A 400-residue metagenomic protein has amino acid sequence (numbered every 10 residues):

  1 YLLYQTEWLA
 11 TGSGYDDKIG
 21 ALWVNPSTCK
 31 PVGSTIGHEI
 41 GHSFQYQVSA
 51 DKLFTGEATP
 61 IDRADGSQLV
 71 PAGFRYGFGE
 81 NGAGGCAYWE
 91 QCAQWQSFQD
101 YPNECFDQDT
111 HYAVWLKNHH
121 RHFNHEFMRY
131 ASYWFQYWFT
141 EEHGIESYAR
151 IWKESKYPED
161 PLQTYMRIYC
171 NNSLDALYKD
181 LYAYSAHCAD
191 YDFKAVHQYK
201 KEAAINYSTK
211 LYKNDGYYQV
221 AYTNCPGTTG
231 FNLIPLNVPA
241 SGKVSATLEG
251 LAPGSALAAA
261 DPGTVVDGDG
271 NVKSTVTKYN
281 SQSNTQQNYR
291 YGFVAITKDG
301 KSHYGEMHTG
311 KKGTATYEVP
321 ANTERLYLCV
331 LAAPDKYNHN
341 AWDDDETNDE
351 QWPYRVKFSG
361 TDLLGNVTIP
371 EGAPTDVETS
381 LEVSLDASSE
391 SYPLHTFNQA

Functional and structural regions predicted by a protein language model:
Y1-G82, A93, N103-E104: Juxtacatalytic substrate-recognition/specificity segment
G37, P102-N118: Short, charged, amphipathic alpha-helices and their helix-cap/turn boundaries
G41-A50, F98-P102, T140-I145, K153-Y157: Sec-exported extracytoplasmic/periplasmic mature domains
K52-A58, G82-C86, F106-H111, E146-E154 (+1 more regions): Surface-exposed patches in mature extracellular/periplasmic domains of secreted proteins
G79-E90, F123-F127: Active-site metal-coordination segments of metallo-dependent hydrolases
C86-Y101: An active-site-proximal "capping" alpha-helix that borders the catalytic cofactor pocket
A113-K179, A183-H187: Active-site-proximal alpha-helical
E159-N398: Beta/coil-rich, acidic/histidine-enriched accessory regions frequently appended to metallopeptidases
